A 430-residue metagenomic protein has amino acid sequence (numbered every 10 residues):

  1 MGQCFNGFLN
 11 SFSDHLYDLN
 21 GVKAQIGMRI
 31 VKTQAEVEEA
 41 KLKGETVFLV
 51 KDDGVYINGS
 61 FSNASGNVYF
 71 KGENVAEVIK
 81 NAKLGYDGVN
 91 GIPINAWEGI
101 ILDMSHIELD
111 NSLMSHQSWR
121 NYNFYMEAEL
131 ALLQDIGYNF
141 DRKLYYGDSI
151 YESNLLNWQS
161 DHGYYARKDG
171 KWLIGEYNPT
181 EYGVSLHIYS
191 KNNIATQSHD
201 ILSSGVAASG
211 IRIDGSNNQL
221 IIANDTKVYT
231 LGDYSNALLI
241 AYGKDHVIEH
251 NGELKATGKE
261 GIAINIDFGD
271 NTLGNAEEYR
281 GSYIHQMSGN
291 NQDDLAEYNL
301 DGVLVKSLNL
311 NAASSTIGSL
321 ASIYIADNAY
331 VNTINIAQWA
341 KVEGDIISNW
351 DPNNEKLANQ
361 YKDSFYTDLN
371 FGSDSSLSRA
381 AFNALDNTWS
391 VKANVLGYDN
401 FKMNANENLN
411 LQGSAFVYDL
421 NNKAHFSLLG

Functional and structural regions predicted by a protein language model:
G2-Q3, G232: Alpha-helical hinge/cap motifs
Q3-S160: Extracellular zinc-dependent metalloprotease catalytic-domain scaffold
G7, Y138-R142, N217, V417 (+1 more regions): Broad hydrophobic/π-residue packing in well-ordered secondary structure
D14, E45, D53, G66 (+6 more regions): Generic intrinsically disordered, low-complexity segments enriched for polar/acidic and small residues
D141-S153, F401-A415: Short domain-boundary/entry signatures in modular proteins, especially in secreted/extracellular architectures
W158, H162-A208, R212-E343, W350-N383 (+3 more regions): Surface-exposed loop/turn motifs in large extracellular/passenger domains
